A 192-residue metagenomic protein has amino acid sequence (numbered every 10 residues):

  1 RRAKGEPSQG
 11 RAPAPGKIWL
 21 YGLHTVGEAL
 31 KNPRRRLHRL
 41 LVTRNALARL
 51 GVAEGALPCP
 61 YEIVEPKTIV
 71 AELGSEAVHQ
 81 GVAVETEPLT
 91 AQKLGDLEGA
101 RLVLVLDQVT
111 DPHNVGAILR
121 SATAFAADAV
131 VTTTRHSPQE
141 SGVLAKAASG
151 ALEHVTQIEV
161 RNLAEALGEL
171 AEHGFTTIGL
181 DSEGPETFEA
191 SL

Functional and structural regions predicted by a protein language model:
R1-G95: N-terminal positively charged helical leader segments and presequences
A77-H79, K146-A147, L192: Short low-complexity, flexible loop/linker segments enriched in glycine and/or proline with clustered acidic
A91, P185-L192: Short, intrinsically disordered, charge-balanced linker/junction segments flanking boundaries in proteins
D96-E98, S191-L192: Short, flexible hinge/linker loops that cap or flank conserved catalytic cores
G99-T187: RNA substrate-binding interface of SAM-dependent RNA methyltransferases
